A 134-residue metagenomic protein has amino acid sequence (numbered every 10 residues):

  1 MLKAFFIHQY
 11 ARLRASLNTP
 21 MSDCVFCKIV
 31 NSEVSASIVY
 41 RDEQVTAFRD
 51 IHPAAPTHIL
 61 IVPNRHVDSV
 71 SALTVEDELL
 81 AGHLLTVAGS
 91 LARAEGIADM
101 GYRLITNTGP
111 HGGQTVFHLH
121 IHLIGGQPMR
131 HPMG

Functional and structural regions predicted by a protein language model:
L2-G134: HIT superfamily nucleotide-processing domains
